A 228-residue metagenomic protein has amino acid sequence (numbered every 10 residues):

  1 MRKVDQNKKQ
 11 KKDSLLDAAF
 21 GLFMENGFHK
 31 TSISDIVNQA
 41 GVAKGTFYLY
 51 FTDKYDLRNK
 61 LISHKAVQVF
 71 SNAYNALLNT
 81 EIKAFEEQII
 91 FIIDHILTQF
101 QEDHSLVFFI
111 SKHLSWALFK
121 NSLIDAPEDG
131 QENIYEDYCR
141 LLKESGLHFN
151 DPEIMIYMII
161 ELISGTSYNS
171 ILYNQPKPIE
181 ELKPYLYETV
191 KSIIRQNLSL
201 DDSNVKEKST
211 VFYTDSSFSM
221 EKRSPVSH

Functional and structural regions predicted by a protein language model:
V4, K11-S14, A18: N-terminal positioning helix adjacent to the helix-turn-helix/winged-helix DNA-binding module
S14, L22-D56, K60: Helix-turn-helix
F51, R58-Q68, N72, I110 (+1 more regions): Alpha-helical DNA-contacting segments of helix-turn-helix folds
K60, N75-E102, I156-I159: Hydrophobic alpha-helical connector segments
S71, F119-G146, E153-Y157: Amphipathic alpha-helical packing segments from all-alpha helical-bundle domains
H95-N121, Y168-L172: Amphipathic alpha-helical segments used for helix-helix packing
K143-T189, N197-V211, V226-H228: Hydrophobic/aromatic-rich alpha-helical bundle segments in the mid-to-C-terminal region
